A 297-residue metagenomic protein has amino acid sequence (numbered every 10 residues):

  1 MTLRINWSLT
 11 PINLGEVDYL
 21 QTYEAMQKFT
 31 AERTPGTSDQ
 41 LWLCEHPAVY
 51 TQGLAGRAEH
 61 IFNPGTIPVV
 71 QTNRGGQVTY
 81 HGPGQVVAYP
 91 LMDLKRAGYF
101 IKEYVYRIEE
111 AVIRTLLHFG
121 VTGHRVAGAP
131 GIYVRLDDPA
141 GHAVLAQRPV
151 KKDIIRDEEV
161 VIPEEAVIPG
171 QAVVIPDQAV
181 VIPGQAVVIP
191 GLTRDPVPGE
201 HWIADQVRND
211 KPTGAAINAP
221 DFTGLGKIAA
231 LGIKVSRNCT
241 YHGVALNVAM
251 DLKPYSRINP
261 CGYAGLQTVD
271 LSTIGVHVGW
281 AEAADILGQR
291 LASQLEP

Functional and structural regions predicted by a protein language model:
M1-D195, H201-F222, H277-E282, I286: N-terminal lobe of the biotin/lipoate ligase/transferase fold
G65, G226-L231: Short beta-strand or tight-loop elements that sit immediately N-terminal to catalytic metal-binding acidic residues
Y89-P90, A230-G232: Short, hydrophobic/aromatic-rich beta-strand segments within well-structured domains
I217-N218, I228, K234, C239-Y241 (+1 more regions): C-terminal accessory segment of soluble enzyme catalytic cores
